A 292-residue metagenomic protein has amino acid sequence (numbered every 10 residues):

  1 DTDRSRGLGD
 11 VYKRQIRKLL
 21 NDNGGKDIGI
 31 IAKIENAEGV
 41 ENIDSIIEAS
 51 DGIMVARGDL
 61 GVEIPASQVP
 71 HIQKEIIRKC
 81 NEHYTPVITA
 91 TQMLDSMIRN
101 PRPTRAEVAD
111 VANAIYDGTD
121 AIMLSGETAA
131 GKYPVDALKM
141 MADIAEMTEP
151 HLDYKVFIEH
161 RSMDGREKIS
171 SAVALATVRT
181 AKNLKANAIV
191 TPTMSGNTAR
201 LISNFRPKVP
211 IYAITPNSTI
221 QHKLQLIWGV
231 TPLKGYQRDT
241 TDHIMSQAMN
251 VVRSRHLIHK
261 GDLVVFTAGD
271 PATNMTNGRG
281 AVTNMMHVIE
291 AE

Functional and structural regions predicted by a protein language model:
D1-Y12: Single conserved hydrophobic/aromatic residue that forms the stacking wall/gate of nucleotide- or nucleobase-binding
D10-K26, E38-I64, V108-D117: Alpha/beta enzyme core
R14-L20, I31, E82, M140-V178 (+1 more regions): Long, charged amphipathic helices and adjacent flexible linkers at domain junctions
L19-K33, E82-N100, K208-I211: Short beta-strand/loop segments at the ligand-binding rim of alpha/beta enzyme cores
L60-V62, M93-E107, A121-Y133, I158-S162 (+2 more regions): Short beta-alpha connecting loops at secondary-structure transitions that line or flank enzyme active sites
E63-Q92, S96, R105, G118 (+1 more regions): Helical hairpin unit composed of two closely spaced alpha helices linked by a short loop
T198-R200, R206-H243: Nucleotide-binding motor/catalytic cores of P-loop/tubulin-like NTPases across gene-expression machines
T231-K234, S246, N250, A272-M275 (+1 more regions): Beta-strand/loop-dominated core regions that host nucleotide or nucleotide-derived cofactor-binding catalytic loops
